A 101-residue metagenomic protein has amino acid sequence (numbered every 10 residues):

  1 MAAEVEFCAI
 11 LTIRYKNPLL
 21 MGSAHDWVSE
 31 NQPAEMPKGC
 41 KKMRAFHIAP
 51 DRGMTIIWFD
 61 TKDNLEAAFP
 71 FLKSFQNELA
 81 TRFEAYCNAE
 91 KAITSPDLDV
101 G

Functional and structural regions predicted by a protein language model:
M1-M54, D60-S74, T81-G101: Short S/T/G/P-rich N-terminal loop/turn motif that feeds into the first structured element of a domain
